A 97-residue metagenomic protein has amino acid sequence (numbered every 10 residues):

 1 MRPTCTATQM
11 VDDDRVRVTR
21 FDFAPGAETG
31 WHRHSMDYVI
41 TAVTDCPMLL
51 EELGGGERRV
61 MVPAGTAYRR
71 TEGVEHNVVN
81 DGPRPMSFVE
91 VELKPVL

Functional and structural regions predicted by a protein language model:
M1-W31, S35: N-terminal first-folded block
R15, G54-G73: Short acidic-glycine-tyrosine-enriched beta hairpin
E28, P47, T66-A67: Residue-level marker of beta-strand positions
T29-W31, L49-L50, E75-G82: Short beta-strand His + acidic residue motifs that chelate non-heme Fe in jelly-roll/DSBH and cupin folds
R33-L49: Short, conserved beta-strand element in jelly-roll/cupin
E72-V96: Ligand-binding loop in jelly-roll beta-barrel domains
